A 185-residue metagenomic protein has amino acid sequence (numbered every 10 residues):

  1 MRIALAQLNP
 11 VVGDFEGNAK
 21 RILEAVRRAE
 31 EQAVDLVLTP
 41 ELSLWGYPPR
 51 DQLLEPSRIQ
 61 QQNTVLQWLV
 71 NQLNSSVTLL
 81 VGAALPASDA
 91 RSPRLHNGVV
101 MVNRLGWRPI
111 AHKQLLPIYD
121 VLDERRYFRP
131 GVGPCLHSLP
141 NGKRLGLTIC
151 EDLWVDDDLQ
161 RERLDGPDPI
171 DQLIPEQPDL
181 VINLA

Functional and structural regions predicted by a protein language model:
M1-A185: Enzyme catalytic cores with a strong preference for nitrogen-chemistry domains
